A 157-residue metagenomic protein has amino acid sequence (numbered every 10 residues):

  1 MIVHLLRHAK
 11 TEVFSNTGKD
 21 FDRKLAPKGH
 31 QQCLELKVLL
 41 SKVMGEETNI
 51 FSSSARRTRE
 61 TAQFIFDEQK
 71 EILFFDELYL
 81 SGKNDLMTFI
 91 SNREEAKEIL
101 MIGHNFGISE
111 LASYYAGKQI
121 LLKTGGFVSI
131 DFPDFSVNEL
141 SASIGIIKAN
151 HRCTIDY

Functional and structural regions predicted by a protein language model:
I2-E77, S81, I108, Q119-G125: Active-site-proximal alpha-helix that buttresses catalytic centers in soluble enzyme cores
H8, E77, F132, R152-C153: Active-site donor-binding loop signature of nucleotide-sugar glycosyltransferases
N16-G18, L86, L140-A142: Short aromatic-enriched loop/helix-cap "lid" or pocket-rim segments at secondary-structure transitions that line
L39, F64, E68, N92 (+2 more regions): Active-site catalytic microenvironments for nucleophilic, acid-base chemistry
L80-I90: Short alpha-helix plus adjacent loop in nuclease-associated cores
N92-N105, S143-C153: A polyampholytic, Gly/Pro-enriched intrinsically disordered region
R93-L100, F106-G125: Non-DNA-binding regulatory cores of transcription-related proteins, predominantly C-terminal effector-binding
K118-K148: Domain-level recognition of soluble alpha/beta enzyme cores, biased toward histidine phosphatases/phosphomutases
